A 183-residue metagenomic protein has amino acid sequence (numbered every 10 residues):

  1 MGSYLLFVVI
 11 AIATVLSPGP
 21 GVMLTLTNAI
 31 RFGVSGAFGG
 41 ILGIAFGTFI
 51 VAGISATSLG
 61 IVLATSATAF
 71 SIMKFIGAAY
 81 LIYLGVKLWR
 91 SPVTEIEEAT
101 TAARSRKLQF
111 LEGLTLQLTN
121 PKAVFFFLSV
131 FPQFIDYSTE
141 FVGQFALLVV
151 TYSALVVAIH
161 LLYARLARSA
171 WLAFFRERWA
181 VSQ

Functional and structural regions predicted by a protein language model:
G2-S71, S129-L148: Juxtamembrane transmembrane-helix termini in multi-pass membrane transport proteins
L5-I10, A79-I82, L111-E112, T151-Y152: Short alpha-helical transmembrane interface motifs in multi-pass membrane proteins
I12, L16, F49-G53, I76 (+4 more regions): Hydrophobic/aromatic residues within the transmembrane alpha-helices of Major Facilitator Superfamily
S35-Q109, L166, A173: Membrane helix-loop-helix hairpins that form the core translocation module of multi-pass transporters
W89, L128-D136, R165, V181: Multi-pass membrane proteins that catalyze or facilitate reactions on polyprenyl-/lipid-phosphate substrates and their
F145-S169: Hydrophobic alpha-helical transmembrane segments of multi-pass membrane transport proteins, especially secondary
R165-Q183: Interfacial loop-to-transmembrane junctions
